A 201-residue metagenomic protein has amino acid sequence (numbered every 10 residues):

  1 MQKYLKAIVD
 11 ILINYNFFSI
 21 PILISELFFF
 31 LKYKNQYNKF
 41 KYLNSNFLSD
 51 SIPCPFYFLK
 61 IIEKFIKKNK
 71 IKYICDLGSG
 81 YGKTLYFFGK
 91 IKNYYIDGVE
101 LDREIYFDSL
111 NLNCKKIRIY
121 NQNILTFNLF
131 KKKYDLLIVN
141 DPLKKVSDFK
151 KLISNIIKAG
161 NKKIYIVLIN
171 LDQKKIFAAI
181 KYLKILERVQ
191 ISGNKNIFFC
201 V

Functional and structural regions predicted by a protein language model:
Q2-K67: S-adenosyl-L-methionine
I71-G80: Conserved class I S-adenosyl-L-methionine
G82-Y86: Glycine-rich SAM-binding Motif I of class I
D102: Conserved SAM/SAH-binding beta-strand->alpha-helix loop
S109-L110: Conserved SAM-binding loop
K115-I124: Conserved SAM-binding strand-loop segment of SAM-dependent methyltransferases
L136-S147: A short SAM/SAH-binding and catalytic strip from SAM-dependent methyltransferases
S147-C200: C-terminal substrate-binding/active-site "lid" region of AdoMet-derived donor-dependent transferases
